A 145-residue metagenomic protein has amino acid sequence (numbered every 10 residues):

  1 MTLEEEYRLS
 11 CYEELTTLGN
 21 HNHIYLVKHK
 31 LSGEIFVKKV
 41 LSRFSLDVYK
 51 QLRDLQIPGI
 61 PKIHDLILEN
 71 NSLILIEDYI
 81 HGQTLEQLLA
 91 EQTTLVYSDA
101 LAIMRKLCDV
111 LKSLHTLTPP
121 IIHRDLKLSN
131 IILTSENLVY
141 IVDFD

Functional and structural regions predicted by a protein language model:
N20-F44: ATP-binding glycine-rich loop module of kinase domains
L66: Activation-segment/catalytic-loop signature of the eukaryotic protein kinase fold
N70-T84: Conserved short submotifs of the Hanks-type protein kinase catalytic core that shape the nucleotide-binding pocket
L85-L95: AlphaC helix of the protein kinase catalytic domain
I103-M104: Activation segment signature within eukaryotic-like protein kinase domains
D109-I121: Protein kinase catalytic-loop region centered on the HRD/HxD motif
N130-I141: Conserved protein kinase catalytic/activation segment
